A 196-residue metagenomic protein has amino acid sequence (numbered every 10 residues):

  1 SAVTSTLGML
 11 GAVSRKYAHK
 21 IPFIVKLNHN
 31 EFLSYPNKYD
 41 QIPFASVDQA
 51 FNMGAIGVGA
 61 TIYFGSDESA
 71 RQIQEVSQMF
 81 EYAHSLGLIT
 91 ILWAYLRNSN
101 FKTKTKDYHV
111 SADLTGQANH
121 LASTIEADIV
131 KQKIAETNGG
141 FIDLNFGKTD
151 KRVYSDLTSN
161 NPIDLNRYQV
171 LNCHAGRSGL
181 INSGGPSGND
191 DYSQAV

Functional and structural regions predicted by a protein language model:
S1-L180, N189-V196: Alpha/beta enzyme core
G185: A C-terminal functional module that forms or caps the active site or interfaces directly with catalytic machinery
